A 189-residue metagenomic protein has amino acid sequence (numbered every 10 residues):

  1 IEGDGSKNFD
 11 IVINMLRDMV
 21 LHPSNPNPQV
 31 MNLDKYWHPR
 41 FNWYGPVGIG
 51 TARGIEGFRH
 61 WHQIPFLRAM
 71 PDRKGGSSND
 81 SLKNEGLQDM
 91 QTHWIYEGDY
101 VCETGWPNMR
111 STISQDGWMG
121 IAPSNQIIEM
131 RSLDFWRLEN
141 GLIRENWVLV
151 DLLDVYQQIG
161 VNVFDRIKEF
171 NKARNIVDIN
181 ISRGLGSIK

Functional and structural regions predicted by a protein language model:
I1-K189: C-terminal and inter-domain tail/linker signature
